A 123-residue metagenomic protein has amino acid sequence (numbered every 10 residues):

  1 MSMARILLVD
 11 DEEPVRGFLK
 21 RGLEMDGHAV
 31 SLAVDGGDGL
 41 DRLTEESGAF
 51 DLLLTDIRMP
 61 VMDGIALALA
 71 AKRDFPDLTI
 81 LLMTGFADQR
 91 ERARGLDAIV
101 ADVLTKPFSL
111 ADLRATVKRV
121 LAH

Functional and structural regions predicted by a protein language model:
G17-M25: Charged docking surfaces used in two-component/phosphorelay signaling
L32-L52: Acidic, metal-coordinating helix/loop segments flanking the phosphotransfer/catalytic sites of two-component signaling
D35-D38, D63-L67: Acidic catalytic/metal-coordinating carboxylates
T55-D56: Active-site T/S-Asp motif of two-component receiver
M59: Receiver (REC) domain active-site loop signature in two-component systems and cognate sites in sensor histidine kinases
A66, A87-L104, A111, A115: Alpha4 helix (beta4-alpha4-beta5 surface) of REC/receiver domains from two-component response regulators
L113-H123: Receiver (REC) domain switch/output surface
